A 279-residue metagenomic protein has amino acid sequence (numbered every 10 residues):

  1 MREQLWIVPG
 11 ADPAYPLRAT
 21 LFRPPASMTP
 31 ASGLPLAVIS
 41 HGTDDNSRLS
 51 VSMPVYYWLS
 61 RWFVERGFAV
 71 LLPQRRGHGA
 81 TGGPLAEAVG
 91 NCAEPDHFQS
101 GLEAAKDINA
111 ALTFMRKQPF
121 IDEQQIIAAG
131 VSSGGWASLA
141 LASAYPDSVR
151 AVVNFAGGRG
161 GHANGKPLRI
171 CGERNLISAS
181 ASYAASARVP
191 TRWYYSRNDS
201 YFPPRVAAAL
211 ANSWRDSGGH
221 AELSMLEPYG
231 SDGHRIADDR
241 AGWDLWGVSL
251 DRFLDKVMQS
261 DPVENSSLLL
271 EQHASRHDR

Functional and structural regions predicted by a protein language model:
M1-A31: N-terminal cap/lid segment of alpha/beta-hydrolase-fold proteins
M28-L34, G42-G82, P203: Short substrate-entry loop that stabilizes the transition state in hydrolases
G90-P119: Alpha/beta-hydrolase active-site loop
F120-V131: Alpha/beta-hydrolase fold nucleophile elbow
G130-A140: Glycine-rich nucleophile elbow surrounding the catalytic serine of serine-hydrolase chemistry
A140-R150: Conserved hydrolase catalytic core segment
A151, G157-G158, H162-S217: The feature captures the conserved acid-bearing segment of alpha/beta-hydrolase catalytic domains
S217-R279: C-terminal catalytic histidine-bearing segment of alpha/beta-hydrolase fold enzymes
